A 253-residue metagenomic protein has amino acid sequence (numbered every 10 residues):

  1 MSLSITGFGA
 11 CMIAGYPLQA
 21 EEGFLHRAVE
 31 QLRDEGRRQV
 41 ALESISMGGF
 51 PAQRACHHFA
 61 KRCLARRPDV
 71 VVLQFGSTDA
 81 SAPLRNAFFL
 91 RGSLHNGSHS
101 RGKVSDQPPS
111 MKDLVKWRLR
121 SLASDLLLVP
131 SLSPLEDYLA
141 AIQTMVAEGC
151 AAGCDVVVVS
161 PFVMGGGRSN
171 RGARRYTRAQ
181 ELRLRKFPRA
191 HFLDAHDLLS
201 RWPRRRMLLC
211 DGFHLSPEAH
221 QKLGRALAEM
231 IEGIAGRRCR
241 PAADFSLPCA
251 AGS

Functional and structural regions predicted by a protein language model:
M1-R67, Q221, G236-R240: Serine-esterase "nucleophile elbow" of acetyl-processing enzymes
H57-S253: Alpha-helical cap/lid subdomain in secreted, periplasmic, or secretory-pathway luminal O-acyl-processing enzymes
